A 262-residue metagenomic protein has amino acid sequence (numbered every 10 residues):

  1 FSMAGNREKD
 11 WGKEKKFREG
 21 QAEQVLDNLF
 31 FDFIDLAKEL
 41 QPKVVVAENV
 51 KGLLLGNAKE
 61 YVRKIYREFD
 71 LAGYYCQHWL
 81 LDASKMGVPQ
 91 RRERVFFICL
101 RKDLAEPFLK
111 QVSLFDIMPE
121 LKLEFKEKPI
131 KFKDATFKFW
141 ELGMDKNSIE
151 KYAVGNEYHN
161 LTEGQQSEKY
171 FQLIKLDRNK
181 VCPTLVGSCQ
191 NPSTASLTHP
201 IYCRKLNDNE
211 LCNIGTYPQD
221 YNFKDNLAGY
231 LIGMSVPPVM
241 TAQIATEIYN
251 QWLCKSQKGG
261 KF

Functional and structural regions predicted by a protein language model:
F1-F262: Conserved active-site and SAM-binding loop architecture of S-adenosyl-L-methionine-dependent nucleic-acid
